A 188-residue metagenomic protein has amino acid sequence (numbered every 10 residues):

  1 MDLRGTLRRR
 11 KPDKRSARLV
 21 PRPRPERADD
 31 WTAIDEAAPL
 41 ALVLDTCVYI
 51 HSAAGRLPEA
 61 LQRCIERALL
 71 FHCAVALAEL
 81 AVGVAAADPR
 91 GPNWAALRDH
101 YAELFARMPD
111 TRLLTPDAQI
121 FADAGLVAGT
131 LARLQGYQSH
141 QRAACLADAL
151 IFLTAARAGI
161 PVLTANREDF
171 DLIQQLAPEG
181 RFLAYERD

Functional and structural regions predicted by a protein language model:
M1-E79, V84-A102: Short, well-structured N-terminal submotif of metal-dependent ribonuclease cores
M1-I34, F152-D188: Acidic, PIN/NYN-like endoribonuclease modules and their adjacent C-terminal/linker elements
D2-D13, R27-D29, V82-A87, T111-P161: Active-site neighborhoods of divalent-metal-dependent phosphate/nucleic-acid chemistry enzymes
L70, L113-L114, F182-A184: Conserved beta-strand scaffold positions in the cores of enzyme catalytic domains, especially in NTP/NDP-utilizing
E79, D123, L172: Phosphate- and divalent-cation-binding pockets in alpha/beta enzyme and binding domains that engage nucleotide-derived
A87-G91, L131-A132, G180-L183: Short, hinge-like loop/turn segments at secondary-structure boundaries
L104-M108: Acidic, glycine-rich loop-and-strand cores that form catalytic or ligand-binding grooves in diverse globular domains
